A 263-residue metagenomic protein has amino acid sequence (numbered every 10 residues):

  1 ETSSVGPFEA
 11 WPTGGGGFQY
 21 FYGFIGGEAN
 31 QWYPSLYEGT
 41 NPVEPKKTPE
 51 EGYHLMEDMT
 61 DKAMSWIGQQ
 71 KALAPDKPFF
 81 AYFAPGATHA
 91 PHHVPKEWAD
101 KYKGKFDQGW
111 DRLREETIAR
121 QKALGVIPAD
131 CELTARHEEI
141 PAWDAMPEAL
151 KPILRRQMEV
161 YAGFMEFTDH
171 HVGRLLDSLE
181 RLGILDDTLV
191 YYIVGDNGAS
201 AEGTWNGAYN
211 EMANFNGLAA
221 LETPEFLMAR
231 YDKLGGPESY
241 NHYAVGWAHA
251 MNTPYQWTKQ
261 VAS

Functional and structural regions predicted by a protein language model:
E1-A99, K103, Q108, K122 (+1 more regions): Formylglycine-dependent
P7-A10, G195, S200-G203: Substrate-binding cleft/loops of secretory-pathway carbohydrate-active enzymes
I25-E28, P85-A87, V194-A199, Q256-K259: Short, flexible loop/turn elements at secondary-structure junctions
A29-W32, T88-H93, G198-G203, N210 (+1 more regions): Short catalytic/ligand-binding loop motif for oxyanion handling, primarily in non-cytosolic enzymes, centered on
E57-K71, D100, G104-P128, L150-T188 (+2 more regions): A long, amphipathic alpha-helix that forms part of the scaffold/cap immediately adjacent to metal-dependent active
F80-A84, D187-V194: Outer-envelope exported proteins of Gram-negative bacteria
A244-S263: C-terminal, low-complexity/hydrophilic appendages and adjacent surface loops of extracellular/periplasmic anionic
